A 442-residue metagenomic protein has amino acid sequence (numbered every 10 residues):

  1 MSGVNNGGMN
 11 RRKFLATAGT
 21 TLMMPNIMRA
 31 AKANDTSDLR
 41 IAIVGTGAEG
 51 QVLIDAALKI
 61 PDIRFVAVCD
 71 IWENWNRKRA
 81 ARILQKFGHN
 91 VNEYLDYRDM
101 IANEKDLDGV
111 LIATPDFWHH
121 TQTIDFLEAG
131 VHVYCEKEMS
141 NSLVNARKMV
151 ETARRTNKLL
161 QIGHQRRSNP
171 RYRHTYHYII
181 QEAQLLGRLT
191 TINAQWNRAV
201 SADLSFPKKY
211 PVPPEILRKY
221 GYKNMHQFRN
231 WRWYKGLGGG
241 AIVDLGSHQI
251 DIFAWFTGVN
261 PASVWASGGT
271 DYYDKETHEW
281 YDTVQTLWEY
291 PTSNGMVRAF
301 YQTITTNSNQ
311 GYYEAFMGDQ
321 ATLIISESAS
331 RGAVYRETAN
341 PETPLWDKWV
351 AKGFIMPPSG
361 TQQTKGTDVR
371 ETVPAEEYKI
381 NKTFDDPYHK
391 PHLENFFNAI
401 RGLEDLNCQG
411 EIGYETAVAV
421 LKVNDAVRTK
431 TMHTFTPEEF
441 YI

Functional and structural regions predicted by a protein language model:
M1-T21: N-terminal secretory signal peptides and thylakoid transit peptides that target proteins across membranes
T17-A18, V52, M225, D244-W255 (+5 more regions): C-terminal helical cap and adjacent loop that interface with cofactors, partners, or active-site loops
T17-F87, N169: N-terminal Rossmann-like dinucleotide-binding module
G45, E49, R155-Q161, R166-H278 (+2 more regions): Predominantly a Rossmann-like dinucleotide-binding segment in NAD(P)-dependent oxidoreductases
N90-D108, I112: A structured beta-alpha segment of the ubiquitous adenosine-cofactor-binding alpha/beta core
D116, H120-S168, K430: Beta-strand-loop-alpha-helix segment that lines the small-molecule cofactor/substrate pocket of alpha/beta enzymes
W288-S293, G318: Active-site beta-strand termini and strand-to-loop segments that position acidic
